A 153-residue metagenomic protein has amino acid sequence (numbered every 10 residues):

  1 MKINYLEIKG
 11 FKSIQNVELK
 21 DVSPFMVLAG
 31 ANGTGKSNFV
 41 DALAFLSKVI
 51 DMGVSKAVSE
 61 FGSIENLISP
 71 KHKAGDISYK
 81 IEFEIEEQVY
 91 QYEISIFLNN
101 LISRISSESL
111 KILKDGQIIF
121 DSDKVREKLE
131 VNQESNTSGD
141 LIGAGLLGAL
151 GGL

Functional and structural regions predicted by a protein language model:
M1-Q15: N-terminal pre-Walker A segment at the start of P-loop NTPase domains
G10, I81-E87, I112-K114: Short acidic, glycine-rich loop/turn motifs
V17-S23: Phosphate-binding P-loop
L28: Hydrophobic anchor at the beta1->P-loop junction of P-loop NTPases
N32: The conserved Walker
G35-K36: Conserved lysine of the Walker
V40-L101: Conserved P-loop NTP-binding catalytic core
Q91-L153: Electropositive, glycine-dotted interaction segments that contact anionic polymers or phosphate-rich ligands
